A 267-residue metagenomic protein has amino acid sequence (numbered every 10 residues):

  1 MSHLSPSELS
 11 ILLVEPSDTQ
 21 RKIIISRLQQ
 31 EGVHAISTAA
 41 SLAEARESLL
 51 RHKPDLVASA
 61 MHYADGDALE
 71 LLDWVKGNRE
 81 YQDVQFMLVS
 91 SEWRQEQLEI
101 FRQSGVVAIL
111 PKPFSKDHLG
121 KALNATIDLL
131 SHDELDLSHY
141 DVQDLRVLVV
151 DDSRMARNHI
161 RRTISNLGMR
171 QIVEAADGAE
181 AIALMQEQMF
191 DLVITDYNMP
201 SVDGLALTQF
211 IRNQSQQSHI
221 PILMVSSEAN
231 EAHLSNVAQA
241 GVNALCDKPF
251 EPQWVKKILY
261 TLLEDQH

Functional and structural regions predicted by a protein language model:
E8-T19, I24-L28, V57, D144-M155 (+2 more regions): Conserved acidic segment of CheY-like receiver
P16, T38-E47, A68, E174-A183 (+1 more regions): Helix N-cap/capping motif at the beta->alpha junctions
A60-H62, D196, S226: Active-site residues of response regulator receiver
Y63-A64, R94, M199-P200, N230: The feature encodes the CheY-like receiver
L69-E70, W93-I109, A206, A229-A244: Alpha4 helix (beta4-alpha4-beta5 surface) of REC/receiver domains from two-component response regulators
L69-Q82, L205-S218: Short amphipathic alpha-helix used as the core "switch/output" element in two-component signaling
F114-L123, F250-L259: C-terminal output helix
